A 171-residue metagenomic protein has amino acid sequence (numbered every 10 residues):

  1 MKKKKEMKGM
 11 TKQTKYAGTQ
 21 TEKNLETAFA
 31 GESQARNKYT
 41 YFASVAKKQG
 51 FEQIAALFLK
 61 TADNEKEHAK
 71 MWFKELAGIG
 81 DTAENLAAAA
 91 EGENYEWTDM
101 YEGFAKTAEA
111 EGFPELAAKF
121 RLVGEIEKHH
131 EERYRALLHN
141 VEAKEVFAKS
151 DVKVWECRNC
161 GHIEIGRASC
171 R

Functional and structural regions predicted by a protein language model:
K2-R171: Non-heme di-metal
